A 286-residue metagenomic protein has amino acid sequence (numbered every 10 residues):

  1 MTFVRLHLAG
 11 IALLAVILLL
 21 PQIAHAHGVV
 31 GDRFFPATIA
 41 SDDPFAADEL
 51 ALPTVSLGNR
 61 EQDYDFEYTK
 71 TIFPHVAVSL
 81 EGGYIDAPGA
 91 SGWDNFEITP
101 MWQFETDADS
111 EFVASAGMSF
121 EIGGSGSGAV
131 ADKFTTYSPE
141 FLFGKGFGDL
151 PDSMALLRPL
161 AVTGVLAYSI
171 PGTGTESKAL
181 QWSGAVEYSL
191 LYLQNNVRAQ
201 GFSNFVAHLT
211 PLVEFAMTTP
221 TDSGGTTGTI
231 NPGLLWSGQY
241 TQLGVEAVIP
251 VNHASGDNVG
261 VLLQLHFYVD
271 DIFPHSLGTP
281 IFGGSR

Functional and structural regions predicted by a protein language model:
M1-I11: Bacterial N-terminal signal peptides that target proteins for export
A9-L19: Bacterial N-terminal signal peptides
P21-I23: N-terminal signal peptide c-region/cleavage motif recognized by signal peptidases
H25-R286: Transmembrane beta-barrel domains of Gram-negative outer membranes and organellar outer membranes
